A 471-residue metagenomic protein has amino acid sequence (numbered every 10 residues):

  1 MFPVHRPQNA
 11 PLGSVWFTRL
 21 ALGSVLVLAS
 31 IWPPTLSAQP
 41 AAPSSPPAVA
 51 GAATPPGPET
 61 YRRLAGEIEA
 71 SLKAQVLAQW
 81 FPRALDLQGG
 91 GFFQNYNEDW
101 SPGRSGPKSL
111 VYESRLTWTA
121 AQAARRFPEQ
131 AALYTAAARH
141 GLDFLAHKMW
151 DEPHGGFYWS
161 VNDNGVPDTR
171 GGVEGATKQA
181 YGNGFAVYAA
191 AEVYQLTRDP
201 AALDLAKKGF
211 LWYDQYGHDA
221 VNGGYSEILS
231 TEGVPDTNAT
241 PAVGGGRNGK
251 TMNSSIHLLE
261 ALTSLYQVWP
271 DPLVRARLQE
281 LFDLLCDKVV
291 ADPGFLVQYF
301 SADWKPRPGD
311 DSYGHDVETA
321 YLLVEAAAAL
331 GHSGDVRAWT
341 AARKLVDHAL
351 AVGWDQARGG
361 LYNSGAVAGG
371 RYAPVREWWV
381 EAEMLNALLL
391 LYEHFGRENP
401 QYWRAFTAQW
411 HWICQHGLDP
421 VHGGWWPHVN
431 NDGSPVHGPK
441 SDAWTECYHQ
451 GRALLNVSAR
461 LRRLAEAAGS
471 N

Functional and structural regions predicted by a protein language model:
M1-W16: N-terminal secretory signal peptides that target proteins for export/translocation
P3, T18-A21, T407: Compositionally biased, low-structure terminal segments
P7-Q8, A21, L454: Small/flexible residues
R19-I31: Bacterial N-terminal signal peptides
L28-A42: Bacterial Sec-dependent signal peptides at the C-terminal "C-region" and cleavage site
A38-N471: Glycan-recognition and catalytic cores of secretory/periplasmic carbohydrate-active enzymes
